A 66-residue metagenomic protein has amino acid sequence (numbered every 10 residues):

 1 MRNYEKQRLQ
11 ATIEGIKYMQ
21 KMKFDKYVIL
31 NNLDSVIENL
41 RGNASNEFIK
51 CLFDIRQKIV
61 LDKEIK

Functional and structural regions predicted by a protein language model:
M1-N39: N-terminal acidic leader/helix
M1-Y4, K58-K66: Short intrinsically disordered terminal tails
L30, I37, I49, R56-Q57: Heptad-repeat amphipathic alpha-helical coiled-coil interaction surface used for oligomerization/assembly
A44-E47: Boundary/linker segments of alpha-helical solenoid repeat arrays
